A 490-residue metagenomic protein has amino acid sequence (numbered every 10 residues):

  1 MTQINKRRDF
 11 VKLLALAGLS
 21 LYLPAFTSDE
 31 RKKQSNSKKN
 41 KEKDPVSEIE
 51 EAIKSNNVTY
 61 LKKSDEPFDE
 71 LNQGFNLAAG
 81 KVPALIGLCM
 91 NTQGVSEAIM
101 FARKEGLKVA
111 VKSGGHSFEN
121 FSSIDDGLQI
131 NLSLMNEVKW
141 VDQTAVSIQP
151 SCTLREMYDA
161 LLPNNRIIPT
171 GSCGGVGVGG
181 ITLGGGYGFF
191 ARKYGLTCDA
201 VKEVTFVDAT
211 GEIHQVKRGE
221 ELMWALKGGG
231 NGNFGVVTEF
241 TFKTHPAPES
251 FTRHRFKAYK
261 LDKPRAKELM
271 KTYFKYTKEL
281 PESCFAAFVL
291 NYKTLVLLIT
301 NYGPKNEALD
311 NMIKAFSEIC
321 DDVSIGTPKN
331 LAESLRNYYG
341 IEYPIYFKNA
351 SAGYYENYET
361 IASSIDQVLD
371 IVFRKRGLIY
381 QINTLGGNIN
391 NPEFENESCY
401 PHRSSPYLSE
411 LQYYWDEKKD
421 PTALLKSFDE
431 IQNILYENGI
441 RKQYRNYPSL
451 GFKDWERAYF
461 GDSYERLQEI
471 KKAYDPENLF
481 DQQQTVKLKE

Functional and structural regions predicted by a protein language model:
T2-E490: Soluble FAD-dependent oxygen oxidases
